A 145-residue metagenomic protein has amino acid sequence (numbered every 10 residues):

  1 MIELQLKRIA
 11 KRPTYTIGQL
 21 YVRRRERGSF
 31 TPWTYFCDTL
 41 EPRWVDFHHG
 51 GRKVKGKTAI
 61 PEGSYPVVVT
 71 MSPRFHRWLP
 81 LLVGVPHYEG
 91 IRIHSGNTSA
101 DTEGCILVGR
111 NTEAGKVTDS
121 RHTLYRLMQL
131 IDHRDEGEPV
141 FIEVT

Functional and structural regions predicted by a protein language model:
M1-V140, T145: Cell wall/extracellular polymer interaction/catalysis modules
